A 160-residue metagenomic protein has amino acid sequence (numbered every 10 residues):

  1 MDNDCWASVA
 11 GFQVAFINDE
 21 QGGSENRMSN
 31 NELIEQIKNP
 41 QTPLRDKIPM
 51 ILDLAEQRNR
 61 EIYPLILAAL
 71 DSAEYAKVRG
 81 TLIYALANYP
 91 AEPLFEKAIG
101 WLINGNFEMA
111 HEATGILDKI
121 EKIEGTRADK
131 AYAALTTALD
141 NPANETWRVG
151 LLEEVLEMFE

Functional and structural regions predicted by a protein language model:
V14, G23, E35-K38, L44-Q57 (+5 more regions): Structural detector for internal amphipathic alpha-helices that build alpha-solenoid repeat scaffolds
E20-M28: Short, low-complexity, intrinsically disordered N-terminal peptides in bacterial proteins
R27-K38, Q57-L70, A91-I103, G125-A138: Amphipathic alpha-helical scaffolding segments comprising HEAT/armadillo-like alpha-solenoid repeats
